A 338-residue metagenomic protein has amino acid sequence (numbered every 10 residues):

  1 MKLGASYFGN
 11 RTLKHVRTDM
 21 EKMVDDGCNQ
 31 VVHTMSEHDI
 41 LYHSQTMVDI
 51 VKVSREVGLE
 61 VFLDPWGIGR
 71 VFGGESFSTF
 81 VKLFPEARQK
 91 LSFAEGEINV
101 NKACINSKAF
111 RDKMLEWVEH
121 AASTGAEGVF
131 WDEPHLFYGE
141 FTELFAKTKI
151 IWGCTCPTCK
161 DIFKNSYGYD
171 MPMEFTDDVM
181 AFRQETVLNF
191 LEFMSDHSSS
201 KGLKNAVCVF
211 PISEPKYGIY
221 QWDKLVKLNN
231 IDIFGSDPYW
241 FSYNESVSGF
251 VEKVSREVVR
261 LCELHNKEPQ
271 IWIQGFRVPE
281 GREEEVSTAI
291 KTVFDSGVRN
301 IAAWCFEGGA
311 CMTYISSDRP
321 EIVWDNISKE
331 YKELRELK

Functional and structural regions predicted by a protein language model:
G4-G9, F62-W66, F130-P134, F175-I219 (+1 more regions): Aromatic-lined carbohydrate-recognition surfaces of secreted/lumenal glycan-active proteins
G4-R11, V32-L41, G96-L115, M173-L188 (+3 more regions): The substrate-binding groove and active-site-proximal loops of carbohydrate-active enzymes, especially glycoside
G9-D39, S123-G128, K227-F234, T292-I301: Catalytic domains of carbohydrate-active enzymes, especially glycoside hydrolases
D19-M23, V32-L83, V179-S199: Aromatic-lined substrate-binding rim segments of carbohydrate-active enzymes
E60-T124, M173-D177, E192, V286: Active-site-adjacent "subsite" loops/lids of carbohydrate-active enzymes
R70-G96, D132-D170: Aromatic- and acidic-residue-enriched segments that line the glycan-binding/catalytic groove of carbohydrate-active
G139, F193-H197, K201-V247, V278-S296: Substrate-binding cleft/loops of secretory-pathway carbohydrate-active enzymes
P238, Y243, Q270-R335: Substrate-binding cleft of secreted/luminal carbohydrate-active enzymes
